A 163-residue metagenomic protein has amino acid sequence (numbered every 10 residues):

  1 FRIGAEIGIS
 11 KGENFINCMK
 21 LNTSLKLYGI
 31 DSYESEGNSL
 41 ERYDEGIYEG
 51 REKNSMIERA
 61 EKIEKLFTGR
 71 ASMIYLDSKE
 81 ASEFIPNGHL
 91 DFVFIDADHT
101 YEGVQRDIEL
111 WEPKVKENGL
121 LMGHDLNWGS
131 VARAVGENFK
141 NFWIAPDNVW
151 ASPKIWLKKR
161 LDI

Functional and structural regions predicted by a protein language model:
F1-I163: S-adenosylmethionine/decaboxylated-SAM
